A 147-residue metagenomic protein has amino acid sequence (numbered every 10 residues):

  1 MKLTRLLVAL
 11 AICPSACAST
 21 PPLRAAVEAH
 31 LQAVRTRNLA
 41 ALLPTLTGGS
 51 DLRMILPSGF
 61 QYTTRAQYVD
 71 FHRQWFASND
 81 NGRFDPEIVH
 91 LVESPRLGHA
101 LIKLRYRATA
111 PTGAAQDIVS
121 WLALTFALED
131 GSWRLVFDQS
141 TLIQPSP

Functional and structural regions predicted by a protein language model:
M1-L7: Bacterial N-terminal signal peptides that target proteins for export
V8-T45, M54-I55, A66, S146-P147: Short, low-complexity N-terminal intrinsically disordered segments enriched in polar/charged residues
L39-E93: A solvent-exposed, acidic/Ser-Thr-rich amphipathic alpha-helical stretch
G49, G59-Q61, Y106-A108, T141-I143: Solvent-exposed loop/turn segments at secondary-structure junctions within structured extracellular/periplasmic domains
N79, Y106-D117: Short, cysteine-centered beta-strand-loop-beta hairpins and adjacent loop/turn segments enriched in charged/polar
R83-P86, L101-K103, Q116-L122: Short, surface-exposed coil-to-beta transition loops
R96-Y106: A short hydrophobic beta-strand element
V119-P147: Short beta-strand edge/turn micro-motifs at domain boundaries
